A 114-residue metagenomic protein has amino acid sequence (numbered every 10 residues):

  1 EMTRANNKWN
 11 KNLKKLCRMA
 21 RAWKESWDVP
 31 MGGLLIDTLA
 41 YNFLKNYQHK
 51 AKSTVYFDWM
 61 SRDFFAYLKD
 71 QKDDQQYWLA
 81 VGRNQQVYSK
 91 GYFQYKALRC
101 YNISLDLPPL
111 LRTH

Functional and structural regions predicted by a protein language model:
E1-C17: Glycine- and acidic-residue-rich phosphate-binding/metal-coordinating active-site segment common to enzymes that handle
K14-T113: Conserved nucleotidyltransferase catalytic core and NTase-mimicking acidic/glycine-rich helix/loop elements in nucleic
